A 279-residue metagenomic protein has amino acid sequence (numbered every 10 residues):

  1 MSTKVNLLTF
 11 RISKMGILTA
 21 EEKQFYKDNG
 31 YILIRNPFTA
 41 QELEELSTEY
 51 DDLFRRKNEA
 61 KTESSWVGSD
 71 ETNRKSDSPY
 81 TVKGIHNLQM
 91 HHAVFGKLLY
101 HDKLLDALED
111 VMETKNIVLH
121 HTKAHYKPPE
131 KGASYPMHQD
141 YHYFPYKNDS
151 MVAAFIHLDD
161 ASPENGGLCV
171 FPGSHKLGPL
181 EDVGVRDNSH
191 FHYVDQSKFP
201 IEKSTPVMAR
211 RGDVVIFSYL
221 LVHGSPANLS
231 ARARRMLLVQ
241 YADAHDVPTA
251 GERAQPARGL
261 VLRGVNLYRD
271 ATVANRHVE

Functional and structural regions predicted by a protein language model:
T3-D28, R35-M137, Y143, V183 (+2 more regions): Non-heme Fe(II)-dependent double-stranded beta-helix
K14, K176-E279: Conserved double-stranded beta-helix
L33-I34, A154-I156, V215-F217: Short hydrophobic-aromatic micro-motifs
T39-A40, A124-K127, H142, A161 (+3 more regions): Short, solvent-exposed loop/turn segments at secondary-structure junctions
H91, H120, S150, E164-G166 (+1 more regions): Residues that flank catalytic or metal-binding motifs in active/ligand-binding sites
D106-E109, G132-V207, D246-R253: Catalytic core of non-heme Fe(II) oxygenases with the double-stranded beta-helix
T122-A124, A154-I156, L237-Y241: A structural signal for short, well-ordered beta-strand segments
